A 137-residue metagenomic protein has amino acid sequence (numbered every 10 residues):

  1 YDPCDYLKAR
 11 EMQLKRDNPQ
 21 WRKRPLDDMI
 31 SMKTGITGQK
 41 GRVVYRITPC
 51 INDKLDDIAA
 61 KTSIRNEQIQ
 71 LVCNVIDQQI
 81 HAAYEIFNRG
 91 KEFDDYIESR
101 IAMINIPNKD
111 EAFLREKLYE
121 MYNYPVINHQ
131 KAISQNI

Functional and structural regions predicted by a protein language model:
Y1-I137: Membrane-interfacial terminal anchoring regions of lipid-handling membrane enzymes
